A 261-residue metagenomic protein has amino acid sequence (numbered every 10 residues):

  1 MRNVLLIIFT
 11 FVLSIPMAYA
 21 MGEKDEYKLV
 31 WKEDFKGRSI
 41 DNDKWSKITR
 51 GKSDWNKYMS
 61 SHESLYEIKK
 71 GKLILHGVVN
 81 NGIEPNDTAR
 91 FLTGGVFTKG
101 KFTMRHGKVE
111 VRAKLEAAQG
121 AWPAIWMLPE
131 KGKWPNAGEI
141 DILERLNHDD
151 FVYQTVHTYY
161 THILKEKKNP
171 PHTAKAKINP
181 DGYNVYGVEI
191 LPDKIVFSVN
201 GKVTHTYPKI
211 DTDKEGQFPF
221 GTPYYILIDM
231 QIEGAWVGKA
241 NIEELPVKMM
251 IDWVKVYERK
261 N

Functional and structural regions predicted by a protein language model:
M1-E23: Bacterial Sec-dependent N-terminal signal peptides
M21-N261: GH16 jelly-roll
